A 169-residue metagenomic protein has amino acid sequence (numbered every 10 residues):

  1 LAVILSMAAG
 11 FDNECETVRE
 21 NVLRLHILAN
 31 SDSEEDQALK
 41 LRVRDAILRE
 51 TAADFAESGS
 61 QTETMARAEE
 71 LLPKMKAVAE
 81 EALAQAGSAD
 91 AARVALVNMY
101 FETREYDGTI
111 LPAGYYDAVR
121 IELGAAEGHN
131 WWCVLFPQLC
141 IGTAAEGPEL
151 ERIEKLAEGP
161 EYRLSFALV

Functional and structural regions predicted by a protein language model:
L1-G10: Hydrophobic membrane-insertion alpha-helices, especially the h-region of bacterial N-terminal signal peptides
F11-E16: Short beta-strand/turn micro-motifs at beta-sheet edges
N21-L72: Early exported N-terminus immediately downstream of N-terminal targeting peptides
V22-L28, R93-A95, A118-E122, W132-V134 (+1 more regions): Soluble periplasmic/extracytoplasmic beta-strand elements of cell-envelope proteins
L28-D32, V97-M99, G124-A126, F136-L139: Solvent-exposed coil/turn segments that connect beta secondary-structure elements in extracytoplasmic/periplasmic
E34-D36, T103, N130, G142: Intrinsically disordered, low-complexity acidic/polar segments
T62-N130: Mid-length scaffold segments of soluble, non-membrane domains
G108-L164: Soluble extracytoplasmic domains of inner/organellar membrane proteins
